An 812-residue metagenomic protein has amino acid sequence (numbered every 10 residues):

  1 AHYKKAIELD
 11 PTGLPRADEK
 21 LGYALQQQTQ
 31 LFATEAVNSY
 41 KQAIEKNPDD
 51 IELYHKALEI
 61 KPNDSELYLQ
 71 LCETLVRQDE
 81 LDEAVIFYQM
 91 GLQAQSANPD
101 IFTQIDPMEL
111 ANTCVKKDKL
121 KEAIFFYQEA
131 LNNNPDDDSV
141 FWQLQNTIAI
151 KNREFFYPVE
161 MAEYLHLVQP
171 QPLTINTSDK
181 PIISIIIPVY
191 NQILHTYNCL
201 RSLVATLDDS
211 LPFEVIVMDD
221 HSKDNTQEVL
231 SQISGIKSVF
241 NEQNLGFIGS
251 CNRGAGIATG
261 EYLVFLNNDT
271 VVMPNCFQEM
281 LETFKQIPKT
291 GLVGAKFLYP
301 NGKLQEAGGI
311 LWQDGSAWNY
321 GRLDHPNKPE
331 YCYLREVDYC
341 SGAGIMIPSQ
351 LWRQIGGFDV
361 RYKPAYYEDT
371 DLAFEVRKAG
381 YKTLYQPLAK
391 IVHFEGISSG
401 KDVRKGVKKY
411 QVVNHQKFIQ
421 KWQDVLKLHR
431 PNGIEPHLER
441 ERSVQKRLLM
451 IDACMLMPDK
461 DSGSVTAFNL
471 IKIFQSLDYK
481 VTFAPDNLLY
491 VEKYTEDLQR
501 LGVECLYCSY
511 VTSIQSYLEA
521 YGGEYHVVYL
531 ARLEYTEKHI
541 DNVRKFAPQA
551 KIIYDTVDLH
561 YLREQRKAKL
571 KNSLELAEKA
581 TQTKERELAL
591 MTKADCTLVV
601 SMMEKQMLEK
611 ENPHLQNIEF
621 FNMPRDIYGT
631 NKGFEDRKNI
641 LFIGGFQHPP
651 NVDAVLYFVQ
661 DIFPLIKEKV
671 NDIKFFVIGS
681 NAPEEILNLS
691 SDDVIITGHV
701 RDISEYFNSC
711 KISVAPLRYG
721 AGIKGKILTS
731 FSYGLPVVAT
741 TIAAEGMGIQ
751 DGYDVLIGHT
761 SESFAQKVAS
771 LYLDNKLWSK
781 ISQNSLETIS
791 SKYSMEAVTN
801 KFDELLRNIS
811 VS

Functional and structural regions predicted by a protein language model:
W142-I182, K401-S464, L470-I473, Y494-L501 (+2 more regions): Non-catalytic membrane-proximal stalk/linker segments that position and tether the catalytic domains
R201-P212: Short, acidic, metal-binding catalytic loop of nucleotide-sugar glycosyltransferases
D219-E228, Q243: A conserved acidic beta->alpha catalytic loop
N241-A258, N268, P274, E279: Glycine-rich, basic loop-to-helix element that forms the pyrophosphate-binding segment of sugar-nucleotide handling
I248-G249, G256, L304-E306, I310-Q350 (+3 more regions): A recurrent flexible, glycine/aromatic-enriched loop bordering the glycosyltransferase active site that acts as
L263: Short aromatic/hydrophobic "clamp" motif used to bind/position activated sugar donors
T270-W312: Conserved donor NDP-sugar-binding/catalytic core segment of glycosyltransferases
D459, G463-K472, F483, S573 (+2 more regions): Conserved catalytic-core segment of nucleotide-activated headgroup transferases in glycan assembly
